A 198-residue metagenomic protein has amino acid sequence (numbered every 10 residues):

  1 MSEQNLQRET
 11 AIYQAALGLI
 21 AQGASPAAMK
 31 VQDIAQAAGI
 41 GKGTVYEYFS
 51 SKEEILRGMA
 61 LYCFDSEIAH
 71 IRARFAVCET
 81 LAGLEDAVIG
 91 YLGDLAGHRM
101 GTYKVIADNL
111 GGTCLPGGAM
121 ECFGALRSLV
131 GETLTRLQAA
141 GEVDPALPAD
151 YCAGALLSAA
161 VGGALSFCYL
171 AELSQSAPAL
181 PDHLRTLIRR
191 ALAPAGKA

Functional and structural regions predicted by a protein language model:
M1-A37, E54: Basic, helix-initiating cap at the start of DNA-binding domains
I12, S51-R57, E67: Short amphipathic alpha-helical segment with a characteristic S/N-K-E followed by hydrophobic residues
S25-P26, E47, A76, D144: Helix-turn-helix/winged-helix DNA-binding modules
A38-F49: Short hydrophobic/aromatic patch on the recognition helix
G58, R72-H98, A149, A153-L156: Hydrophobic alpha-helical connector segments
A82, G118-F123, A139-L157, Q175-A179: All-alpha amphipathic helical-bundle segments outside canonical DNA-binding/catalytic cores that form hydrophobic
G90, S128, E132-A140, S158-A159 (+1 more regions): C-terminal peripheral helix-coil segments that are non-catalytic and often amphipathic
G93, G97-G131: Short secondary-structure transition hinges
